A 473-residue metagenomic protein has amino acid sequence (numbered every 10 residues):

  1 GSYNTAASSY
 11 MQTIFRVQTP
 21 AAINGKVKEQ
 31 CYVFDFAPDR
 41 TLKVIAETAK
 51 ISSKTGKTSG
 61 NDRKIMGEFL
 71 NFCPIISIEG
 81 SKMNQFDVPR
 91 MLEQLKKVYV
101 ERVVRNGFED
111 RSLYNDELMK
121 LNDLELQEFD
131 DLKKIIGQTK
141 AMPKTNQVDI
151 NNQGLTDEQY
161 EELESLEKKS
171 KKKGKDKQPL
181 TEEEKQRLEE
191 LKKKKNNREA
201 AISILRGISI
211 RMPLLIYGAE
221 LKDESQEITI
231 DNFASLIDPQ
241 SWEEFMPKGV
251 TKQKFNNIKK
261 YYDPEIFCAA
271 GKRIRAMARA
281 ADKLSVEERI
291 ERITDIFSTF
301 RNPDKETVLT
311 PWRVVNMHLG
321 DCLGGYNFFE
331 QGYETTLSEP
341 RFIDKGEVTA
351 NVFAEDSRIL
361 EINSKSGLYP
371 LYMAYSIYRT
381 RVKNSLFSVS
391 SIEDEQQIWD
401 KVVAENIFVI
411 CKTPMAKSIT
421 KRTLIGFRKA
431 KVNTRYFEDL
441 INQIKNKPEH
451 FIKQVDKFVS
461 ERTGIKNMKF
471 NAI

Functional and structural regions predicted by a protein language model:
G1-K57, C411: Conserved RecA-like P-loop NTPase helicase motor core
N4-A7, A22-K26, K57-D62, K383-F387 (+1 more regions): Glycine-rich loops and low-complexity Gly/Arg-rich segments that provide flexible linkers or classic glycine-based
R16-N24, A200-S203, D295, D394-Q396: Intrinsically disordered, low-complexity boundary segments flanking structured domains
G25-F36, R63-F69, V432-I444: A generic structural motif
F34-V44, P74-G80, N84, E438-Q454: Short, conserved secondary-structure transition motifs
D39-Y217, L221-R273: Long, largely alpha-helical accessory region at the distal end of helicase-like NTP-driven motors
T229-I473: SAM-dependent methyltransferase catalytic region
